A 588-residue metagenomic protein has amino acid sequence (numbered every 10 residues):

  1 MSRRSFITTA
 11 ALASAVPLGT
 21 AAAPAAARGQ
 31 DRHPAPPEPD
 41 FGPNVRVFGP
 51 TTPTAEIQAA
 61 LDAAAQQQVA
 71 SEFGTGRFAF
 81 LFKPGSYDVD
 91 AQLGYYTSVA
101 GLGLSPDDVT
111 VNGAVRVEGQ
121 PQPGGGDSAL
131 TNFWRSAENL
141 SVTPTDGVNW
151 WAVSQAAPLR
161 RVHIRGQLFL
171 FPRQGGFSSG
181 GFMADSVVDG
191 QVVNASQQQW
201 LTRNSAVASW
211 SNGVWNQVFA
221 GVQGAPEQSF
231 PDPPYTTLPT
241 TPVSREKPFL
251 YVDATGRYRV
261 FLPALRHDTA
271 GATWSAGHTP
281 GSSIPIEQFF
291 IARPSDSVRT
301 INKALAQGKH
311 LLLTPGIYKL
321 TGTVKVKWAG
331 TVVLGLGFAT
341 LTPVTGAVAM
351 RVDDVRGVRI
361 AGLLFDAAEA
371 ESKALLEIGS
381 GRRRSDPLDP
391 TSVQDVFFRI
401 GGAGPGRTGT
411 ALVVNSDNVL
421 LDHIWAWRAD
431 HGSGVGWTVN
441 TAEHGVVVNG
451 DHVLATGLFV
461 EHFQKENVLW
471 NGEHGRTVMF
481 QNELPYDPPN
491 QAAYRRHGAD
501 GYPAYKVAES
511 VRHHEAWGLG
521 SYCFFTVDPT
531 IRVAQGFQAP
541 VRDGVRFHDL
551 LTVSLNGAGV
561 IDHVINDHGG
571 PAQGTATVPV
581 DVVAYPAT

Functional and structural regions predicted by a protein language model:
M1-I7: Twin-arginine (Tat) signal peptide motif
R4, L12, A23-T588: Extracellular/periplasmic carbohydrate-active domains that bind, remodel, or depolymerize complex polysaccharides
A13-P17: Bacterial N-terminal signal peptides
L18-A22: Hydrophobic membrane-targeting alpha-helices
